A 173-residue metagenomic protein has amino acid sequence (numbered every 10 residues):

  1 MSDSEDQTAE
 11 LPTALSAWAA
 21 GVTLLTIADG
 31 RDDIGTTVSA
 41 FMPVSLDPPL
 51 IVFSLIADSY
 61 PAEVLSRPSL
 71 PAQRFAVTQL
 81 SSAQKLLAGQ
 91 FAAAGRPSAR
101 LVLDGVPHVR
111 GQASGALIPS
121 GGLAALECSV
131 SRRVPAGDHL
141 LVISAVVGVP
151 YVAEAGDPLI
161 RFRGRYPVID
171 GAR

Functional and structural regions predicted by a protein language model:
M1-R173: Basic, polyanion-binding surface patches
